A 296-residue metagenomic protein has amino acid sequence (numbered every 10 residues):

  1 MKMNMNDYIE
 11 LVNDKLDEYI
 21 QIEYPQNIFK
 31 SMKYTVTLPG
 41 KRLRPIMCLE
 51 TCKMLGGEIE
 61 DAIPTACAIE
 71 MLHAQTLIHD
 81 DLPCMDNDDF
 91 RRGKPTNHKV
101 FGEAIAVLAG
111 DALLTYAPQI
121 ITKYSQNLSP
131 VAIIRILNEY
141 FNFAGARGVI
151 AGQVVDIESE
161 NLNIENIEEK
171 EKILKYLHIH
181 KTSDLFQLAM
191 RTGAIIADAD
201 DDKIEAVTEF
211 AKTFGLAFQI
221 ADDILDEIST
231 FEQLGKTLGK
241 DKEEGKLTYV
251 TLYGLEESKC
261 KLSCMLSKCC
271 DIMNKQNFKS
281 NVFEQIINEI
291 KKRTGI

Functional and structural regions predicted by a protein language model:
M1-I296: All-alpha prenyltransferase/terpene-synthase fold signal
